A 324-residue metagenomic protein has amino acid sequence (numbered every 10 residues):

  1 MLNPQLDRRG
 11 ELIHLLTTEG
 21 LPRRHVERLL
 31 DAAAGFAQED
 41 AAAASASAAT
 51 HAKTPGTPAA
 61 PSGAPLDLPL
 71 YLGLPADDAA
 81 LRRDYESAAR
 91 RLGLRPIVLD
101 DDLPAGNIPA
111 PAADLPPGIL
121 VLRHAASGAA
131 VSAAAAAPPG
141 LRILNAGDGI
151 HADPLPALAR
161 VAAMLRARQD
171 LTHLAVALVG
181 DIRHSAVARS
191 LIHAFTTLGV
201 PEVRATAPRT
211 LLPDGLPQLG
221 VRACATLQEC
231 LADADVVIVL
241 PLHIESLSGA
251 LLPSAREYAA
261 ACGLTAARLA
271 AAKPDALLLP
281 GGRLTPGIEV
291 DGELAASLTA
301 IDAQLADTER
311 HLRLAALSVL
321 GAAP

Functional and structural regions predicted by a protein language model:
M1-R83: Positively charged, low-complexity intrinsically disordered leader regions
A34, P75, A125, P241-H243 (+1 more regions): Short glycine-/small-residue-rich Rossmann-like dinucleotide-binding loops
A49-L165, T285-P286: Phosphate/diphosphate ligand-binding glycine-rich loop within oxidoreductases
L74-S87, L165-P241, E245-S246: Glycine-rich phosphate/diphosphate-binding loop of Rossmann-like nucleotide-binding domains
P138-L141, G199-P201, A271-L279: A short helix->loop->beta-strand "cap" motif at the edges of active sites that frequently abuts
L216-E293: Rossmann-like adenosine-cofactor binding region
D275-A276, G281-P324: Adenosine-phosphate binding glycine-rich loop
